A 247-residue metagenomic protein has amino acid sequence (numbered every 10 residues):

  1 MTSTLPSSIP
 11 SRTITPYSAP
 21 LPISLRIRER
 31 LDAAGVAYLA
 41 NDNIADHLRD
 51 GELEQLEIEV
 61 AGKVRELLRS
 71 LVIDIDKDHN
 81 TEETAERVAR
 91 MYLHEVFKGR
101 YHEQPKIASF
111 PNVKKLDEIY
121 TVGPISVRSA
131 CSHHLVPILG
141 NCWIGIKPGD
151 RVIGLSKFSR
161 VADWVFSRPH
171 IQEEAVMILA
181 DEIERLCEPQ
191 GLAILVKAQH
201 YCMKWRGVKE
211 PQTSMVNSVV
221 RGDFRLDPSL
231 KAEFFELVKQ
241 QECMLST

Functional and structural regions predicted by a protein language model:
T2-T247: A domain-level signal for the structural core that forms small-molecule/cofactor-binding pockets and catalytic centers
